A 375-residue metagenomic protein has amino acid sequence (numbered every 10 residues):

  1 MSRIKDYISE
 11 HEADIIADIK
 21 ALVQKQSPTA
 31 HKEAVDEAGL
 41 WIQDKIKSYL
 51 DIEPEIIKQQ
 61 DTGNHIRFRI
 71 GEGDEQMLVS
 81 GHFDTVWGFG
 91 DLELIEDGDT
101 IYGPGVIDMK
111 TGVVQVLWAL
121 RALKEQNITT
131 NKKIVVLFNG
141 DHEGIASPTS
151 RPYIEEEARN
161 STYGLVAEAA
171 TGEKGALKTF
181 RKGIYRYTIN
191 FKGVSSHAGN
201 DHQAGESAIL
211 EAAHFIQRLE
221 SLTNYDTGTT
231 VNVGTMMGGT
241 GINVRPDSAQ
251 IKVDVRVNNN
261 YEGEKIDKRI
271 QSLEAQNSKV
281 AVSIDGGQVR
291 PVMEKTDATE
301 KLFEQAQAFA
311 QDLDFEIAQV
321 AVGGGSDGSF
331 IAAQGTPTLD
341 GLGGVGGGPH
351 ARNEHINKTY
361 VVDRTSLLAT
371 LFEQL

Functional and structural regions predicted by a protein language model:
M1-R3, E10, A17, A169-K174 (+2 more regions): Metal-dependent amide/peptide-bond hydrolase catalytic core, centered on the "pita-bread" metallohydrolase fold
S2-P104, E125, A310: Acidic/His- and Gly-rich active-site-bordering loop/insert found across diverse amide/peptide-bond hydrolases
S80-G81, L137-N139, G164-E168, N190-K192 (+1 more regions): Short beta-strand segments
D84-D97, L165, K178-N190: Acidic-glycine-rich active-site phosphate/pyrophosphate-binding loop
D97, A119-V135, L219-G228, L375: Phosphate-handling active-site elements
T100-V114, H197: Glycine/serine-rich anion-binding loops at beta->alpha junctions that coordinate negatively charged ligand groups
K110, V114-F180: Acidic/histidine-rich catalytic neighborhood of metal-dependent amide-processing enzymes
